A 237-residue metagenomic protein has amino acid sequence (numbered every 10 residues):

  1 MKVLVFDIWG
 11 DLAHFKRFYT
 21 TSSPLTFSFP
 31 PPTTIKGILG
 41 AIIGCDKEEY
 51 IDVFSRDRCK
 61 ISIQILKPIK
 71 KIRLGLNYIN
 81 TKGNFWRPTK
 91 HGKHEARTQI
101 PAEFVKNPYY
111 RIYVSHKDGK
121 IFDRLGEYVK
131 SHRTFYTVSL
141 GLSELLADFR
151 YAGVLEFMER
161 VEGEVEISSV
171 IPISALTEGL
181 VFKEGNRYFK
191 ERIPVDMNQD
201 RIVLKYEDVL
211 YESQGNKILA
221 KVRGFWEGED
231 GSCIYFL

Functional and structural regions predicted by a protein language model:
M1-T20: N-terminal, Lys/Arg- and Ser/Thr-rich interaction peptides
V3, R58-K60, N107-R111: Extracellular structured ligand-interaction cores
D7, S62-Q64, Y113: Residues in well-ordered beta-strands of folded domains
A13, Y19-S23, K47, G92 (+2 more regions): Generic preference for well-ordered secondary structure
A13-F15, K36, I112: A broad, structure-centric signal for solvent-exposed, well-ordered loop/edge residues that line or flank functional
R17-W86: Glycine/small-residue-rich interface belts in oligomeric ring/scaffold proteins and their assembly partners
L66-L237: Internal, well-folded beta-alpha domain core
